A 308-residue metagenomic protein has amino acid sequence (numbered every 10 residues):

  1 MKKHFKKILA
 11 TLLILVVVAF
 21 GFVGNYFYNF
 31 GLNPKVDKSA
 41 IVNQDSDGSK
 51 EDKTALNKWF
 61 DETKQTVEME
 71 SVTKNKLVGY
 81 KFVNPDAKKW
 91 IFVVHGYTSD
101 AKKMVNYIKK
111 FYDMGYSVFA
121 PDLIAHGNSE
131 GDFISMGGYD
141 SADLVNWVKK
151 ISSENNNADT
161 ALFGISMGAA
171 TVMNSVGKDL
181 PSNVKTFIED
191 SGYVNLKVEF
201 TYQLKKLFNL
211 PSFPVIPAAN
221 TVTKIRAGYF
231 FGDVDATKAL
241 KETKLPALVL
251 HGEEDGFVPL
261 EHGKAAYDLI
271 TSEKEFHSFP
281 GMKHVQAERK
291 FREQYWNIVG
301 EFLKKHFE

Functional and structural regions predicted by a protein language model:
H4-I8, L12-E70, Y80: An N-terminal hydrophobic leader/cap segment in hydrolases
Y97-K110: The serine-hydrolase catalytic nucleophile loop
I108-E130: Conserved alpha/beta-hydrolase
I134-N155: Alpha/beta-hydrolase active-site loop
N174-Y229: Hydrolase active-site cap/lid region
A236, L245, P259-D268: Short alpha-helix in the alpha/beta-hydrolase fold that links the catalytic acid
E242-K244, V249-H251, D255: Short beta-strand/loop motif that positions the catalytic acidic residue of the alpha/beta-hydrolase fold
K290-E308: Catalytic active-site module of serine/aspartate enzymes centered on a nucleophile-bearing elbow/loop
